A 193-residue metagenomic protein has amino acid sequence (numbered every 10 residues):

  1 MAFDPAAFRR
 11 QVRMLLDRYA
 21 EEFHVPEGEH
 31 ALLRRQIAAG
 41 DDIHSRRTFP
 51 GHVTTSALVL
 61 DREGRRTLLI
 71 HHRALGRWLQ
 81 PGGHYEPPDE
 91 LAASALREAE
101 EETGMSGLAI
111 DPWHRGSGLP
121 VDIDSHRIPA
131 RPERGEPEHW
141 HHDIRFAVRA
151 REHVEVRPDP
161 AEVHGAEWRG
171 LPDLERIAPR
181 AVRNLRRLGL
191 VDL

Functional and structural regions predicted by a protein language model:
M1-A2, L193: Basic/polar N-terminal segments that are highly enriched at the extreme N-terminus, encompassing both cleavable
F3-D4, F8-R9, R13-H24, R47-P50 (+2 more regions): Membrane-topology and secretion signals of cell-surface/extracellular proteins
R18-S56: Acidic, metal-coordinating catalytic segment for phosphate/diphosphate chemistry, firing primarily on the Nudix
S45, G83, R134: Conserved aromatic-histidine-acidic binding/catalytic patches
S45-Q80: N-terminal strand-loop-strand
R66-E100: Aromatic- and glycine-enriched beta-alpha-beta binding-site module
E86-V182: Unchanged
I177-L193: Charged phosphate-binding loop/patch that engages nucleotide di/tri-phosphates or the phosphate backbone of nucleic
